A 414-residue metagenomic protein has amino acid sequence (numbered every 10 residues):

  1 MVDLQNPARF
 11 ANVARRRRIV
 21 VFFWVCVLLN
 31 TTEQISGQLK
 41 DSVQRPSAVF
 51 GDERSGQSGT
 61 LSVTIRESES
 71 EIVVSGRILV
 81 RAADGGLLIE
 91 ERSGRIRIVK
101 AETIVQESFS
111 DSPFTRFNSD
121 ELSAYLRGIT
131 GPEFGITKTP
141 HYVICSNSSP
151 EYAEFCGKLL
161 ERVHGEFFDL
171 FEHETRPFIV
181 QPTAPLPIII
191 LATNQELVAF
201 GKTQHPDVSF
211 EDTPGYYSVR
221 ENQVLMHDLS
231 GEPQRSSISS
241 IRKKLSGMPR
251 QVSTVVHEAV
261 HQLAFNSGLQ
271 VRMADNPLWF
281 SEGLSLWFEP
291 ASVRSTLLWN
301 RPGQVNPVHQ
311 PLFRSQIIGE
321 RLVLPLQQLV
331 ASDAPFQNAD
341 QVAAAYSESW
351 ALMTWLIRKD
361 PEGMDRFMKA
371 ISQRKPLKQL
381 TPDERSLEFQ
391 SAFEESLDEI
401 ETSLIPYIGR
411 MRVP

Functional and structural regions predicted by a protein language model:
M1-R16: N-terminal secretory signal peptides that target proteins for export/translocation
V20-N30: Bacterial N-terminal signal peptides
E33-R176, F200-G201: Compositionally biased alpha-helical segments
S68, R92-S93, A192-Q195, R358-K359: Short, flexible beta-strand-to-coil junctions
S108, L263-A264, E289: Activation segment
N118, T203-D207, P302, A370: Short intrinsically disordered coil segments
T130, Y216-M226, G231, G247-R250 (+2 more regions): Acidic/His/Gly-enriched intrinsically disordered linker/tail segments that often contain short helix/coil "MoRF-like"
G131-R272, N276-P277, P376, L380-S391: Juxtacatalytic substrate-recognition/specificity segment
